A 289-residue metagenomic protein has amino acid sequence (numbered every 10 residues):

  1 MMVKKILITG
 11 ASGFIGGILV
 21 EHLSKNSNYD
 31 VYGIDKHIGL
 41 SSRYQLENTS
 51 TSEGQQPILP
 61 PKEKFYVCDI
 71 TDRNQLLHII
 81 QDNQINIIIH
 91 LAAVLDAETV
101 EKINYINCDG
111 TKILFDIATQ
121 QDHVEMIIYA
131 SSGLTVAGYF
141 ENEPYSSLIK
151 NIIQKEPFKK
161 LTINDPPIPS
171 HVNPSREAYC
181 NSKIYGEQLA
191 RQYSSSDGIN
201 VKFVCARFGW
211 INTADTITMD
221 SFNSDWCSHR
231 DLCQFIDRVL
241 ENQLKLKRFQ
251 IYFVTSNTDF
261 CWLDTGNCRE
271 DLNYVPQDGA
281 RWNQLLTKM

Functional and structural regions predicted by a protein language model:
I6-N26: N-terminal Rossmann NAD(P)H-binding glycine-rich loop of SDR-like oxidoreductase domains
Q56-D72: Rossmann-fold cofactor-recognition segment
V67-I106: NAD(P)H-binding glycine-rich loop region in Rossmannoid oxidoreductase-like domains and their noncatalytic homologs
T71, K102-I113, N181-I184, C227: Glycine-rich NAD(P)-binding loop of the Rossmann-fold in SDR/ketoreductase-type enzymes
I113-N173: Conserved Rossmann-fold NAD(P)-dependent oxidoreductase catalytic core, especially the SDR/UDP-sugar
N151-K202: Active-site Tyr-X1-5-Lys
R207-A214, W226-R248, N257: Alpha-helical substrate-binding/gating segment
R248-V275: Conserved C-terminal active-site "lid" loop/helix of NAD(P)H-dependent oxidoreductases that clamps the redox cofactor
